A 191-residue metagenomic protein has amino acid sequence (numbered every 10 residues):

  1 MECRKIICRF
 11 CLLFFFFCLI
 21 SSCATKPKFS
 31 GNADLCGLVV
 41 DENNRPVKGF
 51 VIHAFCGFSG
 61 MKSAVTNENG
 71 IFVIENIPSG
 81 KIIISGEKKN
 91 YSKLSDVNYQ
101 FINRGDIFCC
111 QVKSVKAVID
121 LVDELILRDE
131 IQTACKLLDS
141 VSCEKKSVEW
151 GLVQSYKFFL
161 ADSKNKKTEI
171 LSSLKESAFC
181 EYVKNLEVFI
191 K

Functional and structural regions predicted by a protein language model:
L19-S22: C-terminal motif of bacterial Sec signal peptides marking the signal peptidase cleavage site
A24-K28, N98-L121: Extracellular beta-sheet/turn segments enriched in Thr/Pro/Gly and aliphatic residues
D34-K48, I126: Structural motif
F50-S63: Short amphipathic beta-strand segments in non-cytosolic proteins
G57, S85-N98: A short, solvent-exposed loop/turn motif at the edges and junctions of modular extracellular/periplasmic domains
N67-N76: Short, surface-exposed beta-strand/beta-hairpin micro-motifs centered on an aromatic residue
Q111-C143: Compositionally biased low-complexity segments at domain edges in trafficked proteins and select soluble regulators
A134-V141, N165-E176: Alpha-helical repeat scaffolds
